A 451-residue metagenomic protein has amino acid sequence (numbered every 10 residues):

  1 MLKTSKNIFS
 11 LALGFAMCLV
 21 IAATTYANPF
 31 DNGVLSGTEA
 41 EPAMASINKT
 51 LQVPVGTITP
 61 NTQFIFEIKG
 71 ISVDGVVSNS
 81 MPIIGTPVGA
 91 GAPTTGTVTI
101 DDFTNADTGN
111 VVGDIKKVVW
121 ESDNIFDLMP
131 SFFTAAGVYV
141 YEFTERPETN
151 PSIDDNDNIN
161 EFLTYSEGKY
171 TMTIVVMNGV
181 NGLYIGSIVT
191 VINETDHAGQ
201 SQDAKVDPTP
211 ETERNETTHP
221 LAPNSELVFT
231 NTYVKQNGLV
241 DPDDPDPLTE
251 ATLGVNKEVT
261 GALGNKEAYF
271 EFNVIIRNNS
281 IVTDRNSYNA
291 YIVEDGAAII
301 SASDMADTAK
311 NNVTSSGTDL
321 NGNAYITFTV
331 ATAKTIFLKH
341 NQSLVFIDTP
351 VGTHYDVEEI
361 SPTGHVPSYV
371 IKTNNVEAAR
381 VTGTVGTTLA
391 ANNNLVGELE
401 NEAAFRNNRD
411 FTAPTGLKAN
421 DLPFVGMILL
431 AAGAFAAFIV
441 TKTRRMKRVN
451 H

Functional and structural regions predicted by a protein language model:
L2-H451: Solvent-exposed loop/turn and edge beta-strand elements of beta-rich ligand-binding domains
